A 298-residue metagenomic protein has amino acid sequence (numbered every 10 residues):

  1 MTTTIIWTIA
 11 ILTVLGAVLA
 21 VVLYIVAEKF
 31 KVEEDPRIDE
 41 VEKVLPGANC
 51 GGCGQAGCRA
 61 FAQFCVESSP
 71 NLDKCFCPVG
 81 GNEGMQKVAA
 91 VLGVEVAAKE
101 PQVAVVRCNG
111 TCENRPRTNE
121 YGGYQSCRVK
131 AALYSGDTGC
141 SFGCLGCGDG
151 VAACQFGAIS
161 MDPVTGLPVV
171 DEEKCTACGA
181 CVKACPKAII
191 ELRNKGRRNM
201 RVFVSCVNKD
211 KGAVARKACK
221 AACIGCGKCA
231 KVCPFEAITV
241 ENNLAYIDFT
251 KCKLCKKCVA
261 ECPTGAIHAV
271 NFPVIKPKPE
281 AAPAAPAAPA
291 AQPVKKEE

Functional and structural regions predicted by a protein language model:
T2-C226, K231-V232, E261, G265-H268 (+1 more regions): Ferredoxin-type iron-sulfur electron-transfer modules and their immediate structural context
V164-G166, E236, N243: Beta-strand-connecting loop/turn residues
K228, I238-V240, L244-Y246: Strongly charged, low-complexity linkers/loops
